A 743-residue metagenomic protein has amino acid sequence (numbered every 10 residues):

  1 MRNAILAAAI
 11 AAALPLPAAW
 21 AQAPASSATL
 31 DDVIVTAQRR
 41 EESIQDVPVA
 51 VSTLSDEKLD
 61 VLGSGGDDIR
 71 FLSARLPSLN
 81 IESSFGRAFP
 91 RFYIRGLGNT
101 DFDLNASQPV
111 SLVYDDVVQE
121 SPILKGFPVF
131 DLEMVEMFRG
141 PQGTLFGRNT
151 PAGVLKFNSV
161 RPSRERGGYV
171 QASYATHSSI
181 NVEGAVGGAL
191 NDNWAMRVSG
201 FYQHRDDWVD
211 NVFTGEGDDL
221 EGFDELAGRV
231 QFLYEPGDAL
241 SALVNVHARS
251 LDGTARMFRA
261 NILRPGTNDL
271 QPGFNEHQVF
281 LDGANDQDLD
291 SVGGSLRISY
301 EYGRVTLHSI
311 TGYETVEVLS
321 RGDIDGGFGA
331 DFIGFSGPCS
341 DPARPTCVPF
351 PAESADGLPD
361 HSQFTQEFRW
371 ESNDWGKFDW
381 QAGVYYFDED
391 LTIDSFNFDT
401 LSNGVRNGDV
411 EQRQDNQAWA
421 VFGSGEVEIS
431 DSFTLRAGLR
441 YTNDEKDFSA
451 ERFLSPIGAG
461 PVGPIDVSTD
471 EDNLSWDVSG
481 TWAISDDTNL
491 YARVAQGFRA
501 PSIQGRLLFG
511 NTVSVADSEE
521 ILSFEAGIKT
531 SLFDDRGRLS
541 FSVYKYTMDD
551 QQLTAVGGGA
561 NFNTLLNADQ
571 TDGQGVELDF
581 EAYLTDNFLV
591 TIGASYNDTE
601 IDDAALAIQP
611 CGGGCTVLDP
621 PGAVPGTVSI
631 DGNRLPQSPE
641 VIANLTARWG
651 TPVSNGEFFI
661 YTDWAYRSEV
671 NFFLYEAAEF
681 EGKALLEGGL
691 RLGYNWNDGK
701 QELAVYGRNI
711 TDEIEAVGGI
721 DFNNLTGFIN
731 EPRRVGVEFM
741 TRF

Functional and structural regions predicted by a protein language model:
L30-E165, A526: Acidic, small-polar-rich N-terminal luminal/periplasmic segments of exported/outer-membrane proteins
P90, S107-P109, S121, F130-R139 (+6 more regions): Outer-membrane beta-barrel translocator/receptor signature
R91, D103, D252-L263, D388-T392 (+7 more regions): Surface-exposed extracellular loop regions of Gram-negative outer-membrane beta-barrel proteins, predominantly
G187, H361-G383, A492, F524 (+1 more regions): Conserved C-terminal beta-signal and adjacent last beta-strands/turns of outer-membrane beta-barrel proteins
G217, E221-W380, F387-E389, R538-S540: Outer-membrane beta-barrel domain signature, strongest for Gram-negative TonB-dependent receptors and also present
L233-G237, W370-N373, Y385-F387, Q414-Y546 (+1 more regions): Structural signature of Gram-negative outer-membrane beta-barrels, strongest in the C-terminal barrel of TonB-dependent
S295-I324, A483, N489-R499, D517-T591 (+1 more regions): Membrane-embedded beta-barrel scaffold of Gram-negative outer-membrane proteins
Q381, K545-T547, L566-L674, M740-R742: Gram-negative outer-membrane beta-barrel transporters
